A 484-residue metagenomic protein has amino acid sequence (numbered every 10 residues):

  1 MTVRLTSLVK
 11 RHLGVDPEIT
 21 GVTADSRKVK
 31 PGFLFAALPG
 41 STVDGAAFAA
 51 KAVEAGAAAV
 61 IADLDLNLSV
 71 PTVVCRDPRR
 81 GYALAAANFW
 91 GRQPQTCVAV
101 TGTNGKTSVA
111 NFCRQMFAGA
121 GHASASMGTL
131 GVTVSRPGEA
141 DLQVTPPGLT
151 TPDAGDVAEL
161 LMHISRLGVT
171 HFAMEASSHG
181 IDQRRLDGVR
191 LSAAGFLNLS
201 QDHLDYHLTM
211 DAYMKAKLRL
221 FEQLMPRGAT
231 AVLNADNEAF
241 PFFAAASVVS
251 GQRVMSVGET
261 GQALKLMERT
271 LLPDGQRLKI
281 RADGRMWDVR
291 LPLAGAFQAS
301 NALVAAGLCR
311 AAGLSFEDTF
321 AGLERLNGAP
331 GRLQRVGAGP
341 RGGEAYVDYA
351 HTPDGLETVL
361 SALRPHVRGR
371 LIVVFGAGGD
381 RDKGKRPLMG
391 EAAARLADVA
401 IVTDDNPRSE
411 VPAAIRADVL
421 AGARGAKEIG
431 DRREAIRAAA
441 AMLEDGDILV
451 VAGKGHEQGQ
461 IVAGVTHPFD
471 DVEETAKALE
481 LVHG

Functional and structural regions predicted by a protein language model:
M1-N88, T230, K265-L272, M286-D288 (+4 more regions): N-terminal leader/targeting and accessory segments in enzymes
L5, A62-S69, L167, A173 (+4 more regions): Acidic, Mg2+-coordinating active-site environments of NTP-dependent enzymes
L38-V43, A329-G331, D354-R424, R432 (+2 more regions): Active-site beta-alpha connecting loops in nucleotide-dependent enzymes
G40-S41, S178-H179, Q201-D202, N237-E238 (+4 more regions): Short glycine-rich anion-binding loops that position phosphate/pyrophosphate groups of nucleotides and phosphorylated
A46-A47, Q183-R184, D205-A212, D382-K385 (+2 more regions): Glycine/threonine-rich flexible loop motifs
A58, S192, D398: Receiver (REC) domain switch/active-site residues of two-component response regulators
Y82-A235, P241-Q252, H366-V367, H483: Phosphate-binding loop of NTP-binding sites
I448-L481: Glycine/aspartate-rich loop-and-adjacent alpha/beta segment that forms the canonical ThDP
